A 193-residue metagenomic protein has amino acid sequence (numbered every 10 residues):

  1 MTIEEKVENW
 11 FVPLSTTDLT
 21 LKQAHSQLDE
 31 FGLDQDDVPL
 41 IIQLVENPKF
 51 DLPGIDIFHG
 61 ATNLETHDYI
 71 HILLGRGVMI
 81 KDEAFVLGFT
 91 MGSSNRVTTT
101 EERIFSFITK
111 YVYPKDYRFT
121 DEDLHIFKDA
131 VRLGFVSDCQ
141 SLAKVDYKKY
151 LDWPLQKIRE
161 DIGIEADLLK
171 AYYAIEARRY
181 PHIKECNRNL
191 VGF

Functional and structural regions predicted by a protein language model:
M1-H25, L169, Y173-F193: The feature captures two recurrent sequence modes
T2-Q156, D161: Core of folded catalytic or high-affinity ligand/protein-binding domains in predominantly eukaryotic proteins
Q140-L190: Low-complexity intrinsically disordered segments
